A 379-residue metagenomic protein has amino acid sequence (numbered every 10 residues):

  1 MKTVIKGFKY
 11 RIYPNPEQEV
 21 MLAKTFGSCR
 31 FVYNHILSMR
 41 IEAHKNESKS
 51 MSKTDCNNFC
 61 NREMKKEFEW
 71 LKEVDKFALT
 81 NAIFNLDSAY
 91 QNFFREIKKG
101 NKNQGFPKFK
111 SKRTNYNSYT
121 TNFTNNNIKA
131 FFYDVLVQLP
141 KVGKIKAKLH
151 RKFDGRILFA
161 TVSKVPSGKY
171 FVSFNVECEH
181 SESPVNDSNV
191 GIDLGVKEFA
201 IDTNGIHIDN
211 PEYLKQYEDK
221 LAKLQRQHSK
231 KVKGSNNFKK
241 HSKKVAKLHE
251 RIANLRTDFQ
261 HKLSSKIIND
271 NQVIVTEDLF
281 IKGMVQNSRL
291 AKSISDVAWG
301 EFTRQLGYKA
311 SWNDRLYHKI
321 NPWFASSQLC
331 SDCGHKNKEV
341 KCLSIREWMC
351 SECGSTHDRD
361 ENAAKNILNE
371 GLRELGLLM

Functional and structural regions predicted by a protein language model:
M1-M379: Nucleic-acid substrate recognition interfaces
